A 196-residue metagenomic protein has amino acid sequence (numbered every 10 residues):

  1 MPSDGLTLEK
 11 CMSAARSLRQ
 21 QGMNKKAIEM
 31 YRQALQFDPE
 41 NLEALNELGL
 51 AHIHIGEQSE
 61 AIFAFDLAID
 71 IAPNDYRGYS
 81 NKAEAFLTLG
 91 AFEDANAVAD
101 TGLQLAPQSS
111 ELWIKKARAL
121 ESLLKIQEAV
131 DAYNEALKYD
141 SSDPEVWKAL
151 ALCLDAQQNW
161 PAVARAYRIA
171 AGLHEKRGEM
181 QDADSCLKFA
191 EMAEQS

Functional and structural regions predicted by a protein language model:
L6-E43, E47-H54: Alpha-helical segment of the N-proximal tetratricopeptide repeat
L8-E9, L42-E43, Y76-R77, S110-E111 (+2 more regions): Helix-start (N-cap) detector for alpha-helical repeat units in TPR-like alpha-solenoids, especially tetratricopeptide
Q21-R32, I55-L67, L89-T101, L123-E135 (+1 more regions): Structural signature of tandem alpha-helical TPR/SEL1-like repeats, specifically the intra-repeat loop/turn
K138, D155-G178, K188-E191: TPR/TPR-like (Sel1-like) alpha-helical repeat modules
